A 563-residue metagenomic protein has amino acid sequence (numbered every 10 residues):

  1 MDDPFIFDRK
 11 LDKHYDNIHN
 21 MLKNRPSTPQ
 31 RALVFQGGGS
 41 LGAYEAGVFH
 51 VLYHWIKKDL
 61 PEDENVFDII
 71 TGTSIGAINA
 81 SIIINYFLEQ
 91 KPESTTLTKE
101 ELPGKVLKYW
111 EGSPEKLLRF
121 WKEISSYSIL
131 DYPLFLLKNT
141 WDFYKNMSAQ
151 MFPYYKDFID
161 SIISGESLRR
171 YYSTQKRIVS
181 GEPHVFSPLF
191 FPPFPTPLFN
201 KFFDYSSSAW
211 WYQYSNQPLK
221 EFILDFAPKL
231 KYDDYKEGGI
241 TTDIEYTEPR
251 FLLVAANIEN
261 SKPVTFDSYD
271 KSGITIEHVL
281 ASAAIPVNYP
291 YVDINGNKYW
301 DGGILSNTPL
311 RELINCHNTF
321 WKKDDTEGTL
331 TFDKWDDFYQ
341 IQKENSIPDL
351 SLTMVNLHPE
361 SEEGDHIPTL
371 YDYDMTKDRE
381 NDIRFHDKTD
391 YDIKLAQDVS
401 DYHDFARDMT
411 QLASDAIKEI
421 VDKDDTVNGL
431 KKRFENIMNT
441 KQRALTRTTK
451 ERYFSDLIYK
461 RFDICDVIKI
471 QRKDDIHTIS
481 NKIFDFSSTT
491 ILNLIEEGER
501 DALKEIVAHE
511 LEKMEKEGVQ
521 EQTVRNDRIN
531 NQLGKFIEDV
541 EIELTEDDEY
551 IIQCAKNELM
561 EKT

Functional and structural regions predicted by a protein language model:
M1-T73, S81-T563: Patatin-like phospholipase
A77: Catalytic nucleophile loop
